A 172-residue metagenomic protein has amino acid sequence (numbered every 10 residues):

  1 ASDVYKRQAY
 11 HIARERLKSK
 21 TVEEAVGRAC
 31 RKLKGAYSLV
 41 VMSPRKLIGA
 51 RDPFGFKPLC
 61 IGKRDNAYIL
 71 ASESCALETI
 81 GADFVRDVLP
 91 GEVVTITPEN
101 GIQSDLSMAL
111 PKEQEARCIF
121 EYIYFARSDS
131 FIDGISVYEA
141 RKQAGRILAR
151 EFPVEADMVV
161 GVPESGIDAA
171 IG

Functional and structural regions predicted by a protein language model:
S2-P90, T95-M158, V162-P163: Conserved short alpha-helical segments that host acidic/polar catalytic motifs at enzyme active sites
I167-G172: Carboxylate/His-rich catalytic cores and anion/metal-binding grooves
